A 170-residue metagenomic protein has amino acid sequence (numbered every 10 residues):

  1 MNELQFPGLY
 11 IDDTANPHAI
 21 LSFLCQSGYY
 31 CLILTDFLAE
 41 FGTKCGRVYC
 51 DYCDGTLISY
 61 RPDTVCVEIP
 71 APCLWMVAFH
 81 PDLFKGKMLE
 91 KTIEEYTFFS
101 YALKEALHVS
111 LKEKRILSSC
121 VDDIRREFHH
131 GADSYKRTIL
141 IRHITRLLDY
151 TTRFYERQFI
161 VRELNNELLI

Functional and structural regions predicted by a protein language model:
M1-C53: Generic protein-terminus/edge-of-domain signal
C25, S110-K114, R137-I141: Amphipathic, non-membrane alpha-helical segments in soluble helical-bundle scaffolds
C31, I116-D123, H143, L147-Y150: Amphipathic, well-ordered alpha-helical segments in soluble domains
F41-T43, Y60, V65-A71: Short beta-strand His + acidic residue motifs that chelate non-heme Fe in jelly-roll/DSBH and cupin folds
Y49-Y52, T56-S59, I93-F99: A short glycine/small-residue-enriched secondary-structure motif
Y52-V65, A78-P81: Conserved metal-binding segment of the jelly-roll/cupin
E68-H129, E156: A hydrophobic/aromatic-rich effector-binding and dimerization subdomain of bacterial HTH-type transcriptional regulators
H108-V109, G131-I139, T152-I170: Short, Lys/Arg-enriched, Trp-marked, Pro/Gly-tolerant hinge/linker segments that flank
